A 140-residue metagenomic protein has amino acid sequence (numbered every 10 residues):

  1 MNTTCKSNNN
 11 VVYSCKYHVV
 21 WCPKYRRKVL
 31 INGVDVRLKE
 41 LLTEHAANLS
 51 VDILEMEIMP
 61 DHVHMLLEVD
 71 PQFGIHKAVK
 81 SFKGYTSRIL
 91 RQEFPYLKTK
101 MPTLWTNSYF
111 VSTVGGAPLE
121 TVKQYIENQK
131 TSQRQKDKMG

Functional and structural regions predicted by a protein language model:
M1-G140: Basic nucleic-acid-binding interfaces
